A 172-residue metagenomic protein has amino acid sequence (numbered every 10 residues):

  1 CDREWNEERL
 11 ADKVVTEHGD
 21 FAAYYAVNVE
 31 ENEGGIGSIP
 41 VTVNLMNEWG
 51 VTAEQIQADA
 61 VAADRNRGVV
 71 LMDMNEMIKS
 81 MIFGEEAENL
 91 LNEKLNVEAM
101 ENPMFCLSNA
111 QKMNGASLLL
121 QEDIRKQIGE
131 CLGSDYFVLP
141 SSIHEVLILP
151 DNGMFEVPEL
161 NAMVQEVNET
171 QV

Functional and structural regions predicted by a protein language model:
C1-E98: Extended, low-hydrophobicity segments enriched in charged/polar residues
V43, S108-N109: Short, hydrophobic beta-strand segments
A87-E88, C106-S108: Beta-strand-enriched accessory nucleic-acid recognition/scaffold domains that flank the catalytic cores of large
E101, N109-V172: C-terminal structured domains
